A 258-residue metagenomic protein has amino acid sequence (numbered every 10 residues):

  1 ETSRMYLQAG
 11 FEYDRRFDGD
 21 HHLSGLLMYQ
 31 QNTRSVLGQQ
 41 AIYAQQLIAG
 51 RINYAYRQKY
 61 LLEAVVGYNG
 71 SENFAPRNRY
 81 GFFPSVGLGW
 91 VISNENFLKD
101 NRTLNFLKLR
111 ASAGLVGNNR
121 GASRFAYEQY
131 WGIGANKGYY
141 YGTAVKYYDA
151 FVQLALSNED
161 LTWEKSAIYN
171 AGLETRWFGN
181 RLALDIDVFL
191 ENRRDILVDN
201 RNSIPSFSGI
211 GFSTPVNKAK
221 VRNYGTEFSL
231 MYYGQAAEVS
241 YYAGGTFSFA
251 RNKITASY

Functional and structural regions predicted by a protein language model:
E1-Y258: Extracellular/periplasmic, surface-exposed regions of secreted and cell-surface proteins
